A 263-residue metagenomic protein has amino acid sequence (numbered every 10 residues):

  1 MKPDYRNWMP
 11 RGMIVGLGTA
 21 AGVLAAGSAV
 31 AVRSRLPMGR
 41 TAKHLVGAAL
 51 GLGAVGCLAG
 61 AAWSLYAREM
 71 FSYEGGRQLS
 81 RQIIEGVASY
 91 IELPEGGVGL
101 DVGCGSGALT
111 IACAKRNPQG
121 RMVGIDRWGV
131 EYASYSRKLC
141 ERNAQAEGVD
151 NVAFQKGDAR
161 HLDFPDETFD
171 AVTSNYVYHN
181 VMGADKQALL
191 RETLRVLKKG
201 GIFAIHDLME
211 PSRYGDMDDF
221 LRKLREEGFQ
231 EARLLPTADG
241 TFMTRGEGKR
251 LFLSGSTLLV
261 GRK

Functional and structural regions predicted by a protein language model:
R6, P10-G16, A62-I83: Class I SAM-dependent methyltransferase Rossmann-like catalytic core, especially the SAM/SAH-binding loop
E95-G105, V123: Conserved class I S-adenosyl-L-methionine
S106-P118: Conserved SAM-binding loop of SAM-dependent methyltransferases across substrates and taxa, primarily the Class I
N117, V181-G183, L197-K199: Helix-to-beta-strand junctions that scaffold the AdoMet/dcAdoMet cofactor pocket in Class I SAM-dependent enzymes
R160-V172: A short acidic, Gly/Pro-enriched loop at the edge of an enzyme's catalytic core that lines a small-molecule cofactor
Q187-K199: A short glycine-rich, Lys/Arg-flanked "PGG" loop and its adjoining helix->strand segment in the class I
G200-D207: Conserved beta-strand signature within the Rossmann-like core of class I S-adenosyl-L-methionine
E227-G228, G240-K263: Core SAM-dependent methyltransferase catalytic element
